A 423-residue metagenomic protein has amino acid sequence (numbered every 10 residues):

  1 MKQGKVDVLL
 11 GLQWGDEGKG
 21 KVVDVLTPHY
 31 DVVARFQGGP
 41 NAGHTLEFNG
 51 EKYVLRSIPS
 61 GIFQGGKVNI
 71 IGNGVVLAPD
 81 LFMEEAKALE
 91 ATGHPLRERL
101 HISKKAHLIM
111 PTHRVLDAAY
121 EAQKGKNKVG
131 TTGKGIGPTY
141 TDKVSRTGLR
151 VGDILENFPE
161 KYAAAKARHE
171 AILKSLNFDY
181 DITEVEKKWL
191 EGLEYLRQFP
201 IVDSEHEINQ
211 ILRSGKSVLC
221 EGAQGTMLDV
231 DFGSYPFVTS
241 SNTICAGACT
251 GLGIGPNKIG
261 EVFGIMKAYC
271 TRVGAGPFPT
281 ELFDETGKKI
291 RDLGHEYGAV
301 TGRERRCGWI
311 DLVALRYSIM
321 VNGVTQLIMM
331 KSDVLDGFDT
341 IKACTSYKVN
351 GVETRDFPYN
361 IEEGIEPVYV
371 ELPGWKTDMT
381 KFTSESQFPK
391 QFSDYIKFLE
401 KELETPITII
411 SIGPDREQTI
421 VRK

Functional and structural regions predicted by a protein language model:
M1-K423: Non-transmembrane, aqueous-exposed alpha-helical and coiled segments at domain scale
